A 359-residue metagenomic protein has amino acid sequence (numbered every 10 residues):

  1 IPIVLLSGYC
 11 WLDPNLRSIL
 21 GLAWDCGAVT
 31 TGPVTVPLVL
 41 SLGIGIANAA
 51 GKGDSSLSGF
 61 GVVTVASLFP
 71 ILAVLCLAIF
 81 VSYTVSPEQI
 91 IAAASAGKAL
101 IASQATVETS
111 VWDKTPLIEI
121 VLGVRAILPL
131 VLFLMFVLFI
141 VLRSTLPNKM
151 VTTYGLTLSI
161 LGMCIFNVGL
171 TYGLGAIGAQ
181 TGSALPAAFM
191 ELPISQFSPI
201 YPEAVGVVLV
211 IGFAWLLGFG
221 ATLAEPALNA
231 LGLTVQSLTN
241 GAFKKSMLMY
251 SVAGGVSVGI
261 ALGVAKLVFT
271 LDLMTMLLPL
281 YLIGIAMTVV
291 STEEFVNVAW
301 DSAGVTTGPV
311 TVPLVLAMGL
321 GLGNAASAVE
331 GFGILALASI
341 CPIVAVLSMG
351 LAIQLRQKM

Functional and structural regions predicted by a protein language model:
I1-I3, S18-T31, I118-L122, M150 (+5 more regions): Transmembrane helix-loop boundary segments of multi-pass membrane transporters
I1-L5, A204-T288: Helix-loop-helix junctions within the multi-pass membrane cores of secondary transporters/permeases
P2-G8, T31-P37, V65-V74, L156-N167 (+3 more regions): Small-residue-rich segments of transmembrane alpha-helices in multi-pass membrane proteins, especially helix faces
S7-G21, I46-G53, C76-E88, W112-D113 (+7 more regions): Transmembrane helix-loop junctions in multi-pass membrane proteins
L12-D13, P33, L185-I211, G241-L248 (+1 more regions): Membrane-interfacial loop-to-helix junctions in multi-pass transporters
L22-V34, S55-T64, T288-A317: C-terminal membrane-solvent junction of multi-pass transporters and transport-like membrane proteins
C26-V39, E119-V131, V205-A224, D272-L282 (+1 more regions): Structural signature of hydrophobic alpha-helical transmembrane segments
A50-I177, G182-A188, I200, F332-C341 (+1 more regions): Signature of multi-pass transmembrane helix bundles
